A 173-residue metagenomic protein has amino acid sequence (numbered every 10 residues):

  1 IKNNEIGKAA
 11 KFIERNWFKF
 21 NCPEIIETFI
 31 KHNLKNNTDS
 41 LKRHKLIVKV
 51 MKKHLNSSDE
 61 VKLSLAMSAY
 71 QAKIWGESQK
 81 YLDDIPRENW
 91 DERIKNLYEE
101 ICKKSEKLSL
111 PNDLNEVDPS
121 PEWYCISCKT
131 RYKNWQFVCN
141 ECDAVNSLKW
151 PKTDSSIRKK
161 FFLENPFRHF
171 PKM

Functional and structural regions predicted by a protein language model:
I1, F29-K35, A69, C102: Residue at a conserved register position within TPR or TPR-like alpha-solenoid repeats
E5-N16, D39-H54, W75-I85, E106-E122: Alpha-helical repeat scaffolds
S57-S58, S156-M173: Long, charge-rich boundary regions
C125-C128, C139-C142: Short cysteine-rich clusters marking metal-coordination/redox-active sites
R131-Y132, N146: Cys/His-rich microdomains that often coordinate metals
C142-T153: Short Cys/His-rich micro-motifs in 6-15 aa windows
